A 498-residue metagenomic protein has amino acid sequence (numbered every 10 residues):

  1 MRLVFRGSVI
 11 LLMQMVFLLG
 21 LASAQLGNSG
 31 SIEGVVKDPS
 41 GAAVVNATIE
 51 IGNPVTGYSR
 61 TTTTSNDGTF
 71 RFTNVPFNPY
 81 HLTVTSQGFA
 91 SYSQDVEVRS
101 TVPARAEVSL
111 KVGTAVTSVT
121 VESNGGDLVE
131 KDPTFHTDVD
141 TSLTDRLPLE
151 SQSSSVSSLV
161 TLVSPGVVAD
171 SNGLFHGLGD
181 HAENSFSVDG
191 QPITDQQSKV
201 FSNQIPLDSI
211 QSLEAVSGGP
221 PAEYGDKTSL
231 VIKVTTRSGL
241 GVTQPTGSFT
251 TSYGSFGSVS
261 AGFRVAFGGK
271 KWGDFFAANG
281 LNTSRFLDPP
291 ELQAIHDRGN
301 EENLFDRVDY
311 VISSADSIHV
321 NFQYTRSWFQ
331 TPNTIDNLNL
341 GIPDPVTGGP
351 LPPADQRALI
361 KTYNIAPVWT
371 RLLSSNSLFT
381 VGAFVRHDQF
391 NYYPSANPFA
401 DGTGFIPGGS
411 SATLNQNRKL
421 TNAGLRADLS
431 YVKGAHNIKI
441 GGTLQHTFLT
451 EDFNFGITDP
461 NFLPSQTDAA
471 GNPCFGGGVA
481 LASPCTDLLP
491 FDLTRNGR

Functional and structural regions predicted by a protein language model:
L3-G7, L11-T134, D208: Periplasm-facing N-terminal accessory domains of Gram-negative outer-membrane beta-barrel systems
L26, N74, E150-Q152, A169 (+8 more regions): Short sequence motifs at beta-strands and strand-loop junctions characteristic of Gram-negative outer-membrane
S29-S31, P79, P103, S155 (+11 more regions): Transmembrane beta-barrel architecture of outer-membrane proteins
E33, T48, T69, R105-E107 (+12 more regions): Membrane-embedded beta-strand positions in outer-membrane beta-barrel channels/transporters
F89-K111, A115-A222, D226, V231-L240 (+2 more regions): Periplasmic N-terminal accessory/gating domains of Gram-negative outer-membrane beta-barrel systems
A90, G126-L128, A182, I193 (+7 more regions): Structural signature of outer-membrane beta-barrel domains
Y253-N282, L292-T331, R357-T380: Transmembrane beta-barrel wall of Gram-negative outer-membrane proteins
H319-R498: Replace "related TpsB outer-membrane translocases also match" with "some related outer-membrane beta-barrels such as
